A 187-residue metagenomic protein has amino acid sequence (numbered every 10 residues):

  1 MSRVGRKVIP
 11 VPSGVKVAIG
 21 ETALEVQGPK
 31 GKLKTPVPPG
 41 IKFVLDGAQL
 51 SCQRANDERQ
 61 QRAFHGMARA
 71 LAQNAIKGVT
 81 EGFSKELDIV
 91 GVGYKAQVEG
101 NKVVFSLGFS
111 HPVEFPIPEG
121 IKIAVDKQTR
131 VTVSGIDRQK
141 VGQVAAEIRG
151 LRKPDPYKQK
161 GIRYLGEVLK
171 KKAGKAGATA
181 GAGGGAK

Functional and structural regions predicted by a protein language model:
M1-A146, G150-K187: N-terminal intrinsically disordered, cationic/polar leader segments that include organellar targeting peptides
